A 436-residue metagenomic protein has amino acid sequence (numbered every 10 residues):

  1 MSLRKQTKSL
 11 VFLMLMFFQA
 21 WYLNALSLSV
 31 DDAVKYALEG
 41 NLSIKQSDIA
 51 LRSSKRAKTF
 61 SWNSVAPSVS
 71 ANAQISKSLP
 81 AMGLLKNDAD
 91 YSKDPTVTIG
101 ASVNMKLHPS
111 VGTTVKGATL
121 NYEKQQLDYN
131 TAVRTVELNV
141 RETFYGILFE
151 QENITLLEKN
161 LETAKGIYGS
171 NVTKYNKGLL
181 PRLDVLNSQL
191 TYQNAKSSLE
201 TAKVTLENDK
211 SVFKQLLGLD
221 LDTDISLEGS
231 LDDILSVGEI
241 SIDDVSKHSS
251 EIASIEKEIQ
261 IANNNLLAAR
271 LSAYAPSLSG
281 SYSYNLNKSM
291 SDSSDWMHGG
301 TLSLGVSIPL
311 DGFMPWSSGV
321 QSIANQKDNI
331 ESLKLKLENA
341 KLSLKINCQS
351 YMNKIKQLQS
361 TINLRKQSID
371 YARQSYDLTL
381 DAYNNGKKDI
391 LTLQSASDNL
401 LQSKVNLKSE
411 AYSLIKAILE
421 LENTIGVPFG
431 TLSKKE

Functional and structural regions predicted by a protein language model:
S2, S9, L28, T135-H248 (+6 more regions): Periplasmic alpha-helical coiled-coil/stalk elements that build and connect Gram-negative outer-membrane
L3, D31-V34, L221, N406-E436: Acidic, low-complexity, intrinsically disordered peripheral segments
V11-A20: Bacterial N-terminal signal peptides
L23-S27: Boundary at the C-terminal end of the N-terminal hydrophobic targeting segment
K35-L107, D243-Q321, I346, N423: A small-residue-enriched
K45-I49, W62-N63, K106-V133, L183 (+5 more regions): Sec/SRP-type N-terminal targeting helices
Y168-V185, S375-L393: Alpha-helical hairpins and coiled-coil heptad-repeat segments
